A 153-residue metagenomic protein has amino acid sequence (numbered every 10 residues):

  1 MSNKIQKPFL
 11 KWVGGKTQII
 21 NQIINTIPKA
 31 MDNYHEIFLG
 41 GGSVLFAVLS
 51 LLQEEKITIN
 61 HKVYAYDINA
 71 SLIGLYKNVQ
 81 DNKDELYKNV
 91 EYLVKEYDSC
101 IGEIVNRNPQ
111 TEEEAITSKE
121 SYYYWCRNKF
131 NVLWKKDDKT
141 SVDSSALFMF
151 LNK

Functional and structural regions predicted by a protein language model:
M1-L39, S43-A47, L51: S-adenosyl-L-methionine
L51-K153: Class I S-adenosyl-L-methionine-dependent methyltransferase module
